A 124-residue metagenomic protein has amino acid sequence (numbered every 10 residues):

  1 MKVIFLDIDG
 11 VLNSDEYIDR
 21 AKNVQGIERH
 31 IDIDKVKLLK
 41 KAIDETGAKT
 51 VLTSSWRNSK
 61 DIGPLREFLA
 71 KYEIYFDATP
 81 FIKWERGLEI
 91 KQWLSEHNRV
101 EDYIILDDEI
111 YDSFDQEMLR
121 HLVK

Functional and structural regions predicted by a protein language model:
M1-E45: Active-site neighborhood of HAD-like aspartate-dependent phosphohydrolases
M1-K2, A48, R99-D102: Short coil/turn segments at beta-strand junctions that form active-site/ligand-binding loops
L6, T53-S59, L106-D108: Short His-Asn-centered micro-motif
L12-N13, R57-S59, Y111-S113: Short acidic, S/G/P-rich loop/turn micro-motifs used as interaction or catalytic elements
N23-G26, G47, E73, N98: Short, flexible coil/linker elements and helix-boundary hinge sites characteristic of intrinsically disordered
H30, N58-K60, I82-W84: Acidic-and-aromatic substrate-binding clefts and catalytic sites of carbohydrate-active enzymes
I43-I62: Substrate-recognition element of Asp-dependent hydrolases with the DxDx(T/V) motif
G63-K124: C-terminal cap/substrate-recognition subdomain and adjoining C-terminal extension of metal-dependent phosphatase-like
